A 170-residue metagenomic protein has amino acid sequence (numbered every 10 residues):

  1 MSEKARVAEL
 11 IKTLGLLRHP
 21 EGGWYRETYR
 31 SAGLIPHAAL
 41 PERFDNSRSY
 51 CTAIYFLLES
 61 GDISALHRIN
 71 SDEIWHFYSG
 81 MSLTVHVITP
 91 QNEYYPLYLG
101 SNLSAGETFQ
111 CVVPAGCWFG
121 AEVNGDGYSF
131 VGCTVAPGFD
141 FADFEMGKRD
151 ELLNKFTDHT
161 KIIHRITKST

Functional and structural regions predicted by a protein language model:
S2-C111, D126-Y128, P137-F139, F144-T170: Non-catalytic, conserved peripheral segments adjacent to functional cores
T108, C117-V123: Surface-exposed interaction patches
T134: Histidine-centered acyl-transfer/condensation active-site motif and its immediate structural neighborhood
